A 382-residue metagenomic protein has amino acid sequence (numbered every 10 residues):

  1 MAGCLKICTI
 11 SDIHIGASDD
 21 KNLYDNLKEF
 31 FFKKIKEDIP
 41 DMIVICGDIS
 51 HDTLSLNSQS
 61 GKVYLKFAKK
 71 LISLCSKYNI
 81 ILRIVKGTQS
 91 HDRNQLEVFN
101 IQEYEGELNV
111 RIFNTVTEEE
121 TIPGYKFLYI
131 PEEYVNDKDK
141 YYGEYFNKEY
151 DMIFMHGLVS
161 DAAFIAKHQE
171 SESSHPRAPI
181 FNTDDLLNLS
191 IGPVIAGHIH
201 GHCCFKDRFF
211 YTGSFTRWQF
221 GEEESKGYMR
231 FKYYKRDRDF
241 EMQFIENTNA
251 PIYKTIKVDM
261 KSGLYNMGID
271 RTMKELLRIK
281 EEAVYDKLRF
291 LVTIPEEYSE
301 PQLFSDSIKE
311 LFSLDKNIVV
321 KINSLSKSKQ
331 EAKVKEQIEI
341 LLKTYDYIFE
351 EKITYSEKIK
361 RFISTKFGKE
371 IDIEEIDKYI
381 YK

Functional and structural regions predicted by a protein language model:
M1-C8, E119-Y129, N147-M152, D207-F209 (+2 more regions): Beta-strand-turn-beta hairpins that frame and shape the catalytic cleft of phosphate-ester-processing enzymes
A2-G3, M42, Y233-K382: Accessory, non-catalytic peripheral segments of nucleic-acid enzymes
G3, A17-E118, L187-N188: Core catalytic region of metal-dependent phosphoesterases/phosphodiesterases, especially metallo-beta-lactamase-like
D12, I43, D48, F67 (+7 more regions): Divalent metal-coordination and catalytic microenvironments
H14-S18, H51-L54, I84-L96, E120 (+4 more regions): Active-site environment of divalent metal-dependent phosphoester hydrolases
R83, T88-P179, D184: Conserved catalytic scaffold of divalent metal-dependent phosphoesterases
N109-R111, G124-F127, D151, K167-E170 (+2 more regions): Active-site regions of enzymes building and remodeling cell-envelope glycoconjugates
H168-D239: Conserved beta-sheet core of the metallophosphoesterase superfamily
